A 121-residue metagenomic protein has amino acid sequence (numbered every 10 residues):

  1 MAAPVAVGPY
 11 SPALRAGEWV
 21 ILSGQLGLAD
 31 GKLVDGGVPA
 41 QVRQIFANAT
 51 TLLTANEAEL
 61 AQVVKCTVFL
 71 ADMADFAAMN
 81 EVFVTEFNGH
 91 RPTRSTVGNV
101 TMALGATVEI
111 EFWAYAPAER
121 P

Functional and structural regions predicted by a protein language model:
M1-P121: Short, polar/acidic, helix-capping and beta-turn segments at strand->helix junctions that line the mouths
